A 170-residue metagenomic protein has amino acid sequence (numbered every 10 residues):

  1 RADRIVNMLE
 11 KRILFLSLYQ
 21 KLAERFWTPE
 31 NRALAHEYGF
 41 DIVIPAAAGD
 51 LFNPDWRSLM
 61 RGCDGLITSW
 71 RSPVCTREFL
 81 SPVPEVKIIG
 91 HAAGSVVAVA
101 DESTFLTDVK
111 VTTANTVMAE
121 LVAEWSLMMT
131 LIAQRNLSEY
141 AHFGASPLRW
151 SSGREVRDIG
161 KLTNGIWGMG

Functional and structural regions predicted by a protein language model:
A2-G65: N-terminal glycine-/charge-rich "phosphate-binding" loop or analogous flexible N-terminal tail
Y19-K21, A47-D50, S69-V74, A93-V96 (+1 more regions): Short beta->alpha connector loops
F52-D55, V74-E78, V99-A100: Short acidic active-site motifs
R57-M60, L80-V83, I159: A short, aliphatic-rich alpha-helical micro-motif
V97-T107: Rossmann-fold NAD(P)-binding glycine/threonine-rich loop
V109-W167: Phosphate-binding beta-alpha-beta segment of Rossmann-like dinucleotide-binding domains, i.e., the NAD(P)
